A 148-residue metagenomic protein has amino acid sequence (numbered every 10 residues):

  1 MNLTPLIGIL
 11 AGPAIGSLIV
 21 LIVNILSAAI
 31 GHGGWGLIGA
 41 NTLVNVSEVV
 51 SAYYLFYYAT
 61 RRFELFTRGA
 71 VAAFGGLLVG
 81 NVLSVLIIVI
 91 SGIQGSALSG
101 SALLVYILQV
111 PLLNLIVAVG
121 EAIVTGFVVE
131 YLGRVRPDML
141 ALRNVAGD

Functional and structural regions predicted by a protein language model:
M1-V50: Alpha-helical membrane segments and adjacent membrane-interface helices in multi-pass membrane proteins
I9-A14, G31, R61-R62, S96-A97 (+2 more regions): Juxtamembrane helix-boundary/capping and inter-helix hinge elements in multi-pass membrane proteins
P13, G34-T42, R62, F66 (+7 more regions): Hydrophobic, aromatic-rich alpha-helical transmembrane segments and their membrane-interface anchor motifs
I15, L26, S47, G75-L83 (+1 more regions): Membrane-embedded alpha-helical segments of transport systems, primarily multispan ion/solute transporters
I19, G31, W35, E48-A52 (+5 more regions): Alpha-helical transmembrane segments and their lipid-water interface positions in multi-pass membrane proteins
N41-V85: Short helix-perturbing small/polar motifs within transmembrane alpha-helices
V85-A97: Membrane-helix interface motif
A102-D148: Alpha-helical transmembrane segments and their cytosolic interface
